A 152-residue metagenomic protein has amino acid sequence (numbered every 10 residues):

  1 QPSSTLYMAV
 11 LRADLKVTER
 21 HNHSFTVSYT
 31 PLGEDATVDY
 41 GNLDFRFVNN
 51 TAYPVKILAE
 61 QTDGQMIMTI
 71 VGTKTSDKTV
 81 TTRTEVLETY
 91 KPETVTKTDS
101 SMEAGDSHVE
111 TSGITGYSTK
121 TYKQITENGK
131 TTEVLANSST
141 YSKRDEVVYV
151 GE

Functional and structural regions predicted by a protein language model:
Q1-E152: Well-ordered beta-sheet/strand-loop patches within structured domains
